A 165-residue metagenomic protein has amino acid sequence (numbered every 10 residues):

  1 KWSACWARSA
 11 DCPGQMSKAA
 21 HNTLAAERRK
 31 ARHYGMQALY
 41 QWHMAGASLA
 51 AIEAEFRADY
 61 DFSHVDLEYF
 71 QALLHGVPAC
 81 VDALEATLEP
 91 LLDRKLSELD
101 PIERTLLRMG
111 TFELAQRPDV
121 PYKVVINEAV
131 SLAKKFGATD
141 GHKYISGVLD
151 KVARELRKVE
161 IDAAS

Functional and structural regions predicted by a protein language model:
K1-S165: N-terminal interaction/assembly modules
